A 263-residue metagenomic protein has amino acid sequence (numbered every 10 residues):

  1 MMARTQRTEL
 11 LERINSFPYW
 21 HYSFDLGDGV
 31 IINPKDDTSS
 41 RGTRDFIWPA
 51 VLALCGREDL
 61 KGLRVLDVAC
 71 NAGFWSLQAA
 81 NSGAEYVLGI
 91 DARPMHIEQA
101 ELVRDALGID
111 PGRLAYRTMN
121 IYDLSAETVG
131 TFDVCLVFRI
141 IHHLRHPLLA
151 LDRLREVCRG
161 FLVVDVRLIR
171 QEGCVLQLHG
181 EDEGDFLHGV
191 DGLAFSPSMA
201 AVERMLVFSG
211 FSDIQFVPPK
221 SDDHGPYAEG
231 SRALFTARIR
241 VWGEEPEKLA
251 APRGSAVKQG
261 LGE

Functional and structural regions predicted by a protein language model:
M1-F132, H179, A228-E263: Conserved N-terminal segment of class I S-adenosyl-L-methionine
G73, R145-L149: Short N-terminal helix/helix-N-cap motif within the alpha/beta-hydrolase-1
A84, C158-R159, F211: A structural motif
V134-R145: A short SAM/SAH-binding and catalytic strip from SAM-dependent methyltransferases
L148-F161, L168: A short glycine-rich, Lys/Arg-flanked "PGG" loop and its adjoining helix->strand segment in the class I
V163-D185: Conserved class I S-adenosyl-L-methionine
L193-G210: Short alpha-helix
F211-D222: Conserved S-adenosyl-L-methionine
